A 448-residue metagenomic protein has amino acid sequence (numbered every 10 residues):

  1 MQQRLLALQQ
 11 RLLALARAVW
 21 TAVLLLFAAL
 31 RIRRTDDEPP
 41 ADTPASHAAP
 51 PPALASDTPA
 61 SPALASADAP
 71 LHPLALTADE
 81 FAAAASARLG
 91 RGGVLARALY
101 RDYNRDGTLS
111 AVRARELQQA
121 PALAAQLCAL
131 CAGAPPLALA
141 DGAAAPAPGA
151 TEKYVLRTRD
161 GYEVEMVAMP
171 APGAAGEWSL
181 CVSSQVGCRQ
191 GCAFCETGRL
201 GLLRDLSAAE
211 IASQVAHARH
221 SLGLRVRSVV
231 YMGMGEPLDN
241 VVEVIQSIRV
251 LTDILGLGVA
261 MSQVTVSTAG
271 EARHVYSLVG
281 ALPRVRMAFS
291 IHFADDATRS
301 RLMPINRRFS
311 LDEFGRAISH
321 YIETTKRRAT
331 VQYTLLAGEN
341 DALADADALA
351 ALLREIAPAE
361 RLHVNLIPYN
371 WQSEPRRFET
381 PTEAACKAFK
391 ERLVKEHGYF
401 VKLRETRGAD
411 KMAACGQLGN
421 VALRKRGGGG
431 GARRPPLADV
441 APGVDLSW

Functional and structural regions predicted by a protein language model:
Q2-Y162, P170, S319-R328, L335-W448: Auxiliary Fe-S-binding modules of radical SAM enzymes
Q9, Q185, I211-Q214, Q332: Glutamine-centric residue-chemistry signal
A145-A147, S183-S184, S267, S290: Short linear Ser/Thr-Pro motifs
E152, V164, W178-V182, Q190 (+1 more regions): Generic beta-strand structural signal
A168-M169, E243: Residue-level structural signal for beta-strand termini and adjacent loop
P172-E210: Canonical Radical SAM [4Fe-4S] cluster-binding loop centered on the CxxxCxxC motif and its immediate flanking residues
R199-S228: Conserved alpha-helical substructure of the radical SAM core
R219-S228, G233-E396: Conserved AdoMet/S-adenosylmethionine-binding subsite of the radical SAM
